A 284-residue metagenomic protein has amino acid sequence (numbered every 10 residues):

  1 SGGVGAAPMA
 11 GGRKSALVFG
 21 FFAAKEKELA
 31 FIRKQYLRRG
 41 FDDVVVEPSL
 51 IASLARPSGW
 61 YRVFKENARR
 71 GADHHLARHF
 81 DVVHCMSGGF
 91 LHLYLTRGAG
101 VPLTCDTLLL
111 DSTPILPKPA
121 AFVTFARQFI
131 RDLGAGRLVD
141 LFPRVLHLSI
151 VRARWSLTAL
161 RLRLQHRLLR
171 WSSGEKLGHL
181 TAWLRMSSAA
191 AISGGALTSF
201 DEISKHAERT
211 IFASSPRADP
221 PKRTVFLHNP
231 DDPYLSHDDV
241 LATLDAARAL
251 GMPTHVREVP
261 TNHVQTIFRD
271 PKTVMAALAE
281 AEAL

Functional and structural regions predicted by a protein language model:
S1-A52: Short, surface-exposed "cap/lid" segments of acyl-processing enzymes
F21-F22, P114, P230-P233: Residue-level signal for short, function-critical loop segments
L50-A77: Catalytic nucleophile-loop/oxyanion-hole region of alpha/beta-hydrolase and closely related hydrolase-like folds
D81-V83, L108: Conserved alpha/beta-hydrolase fold motif
H84-T96: Glycine-rich nucleophile elbow surrounding the catalytic serine of serine-hydrolase chemistry
T96-C105: Conserved hydrolase catalytic core segment
T107-K118: Active-site nucleophile loop of the alpha/beta-hydrolase fold
R144-T273, A277: Serine-hydrolase catalytic core
